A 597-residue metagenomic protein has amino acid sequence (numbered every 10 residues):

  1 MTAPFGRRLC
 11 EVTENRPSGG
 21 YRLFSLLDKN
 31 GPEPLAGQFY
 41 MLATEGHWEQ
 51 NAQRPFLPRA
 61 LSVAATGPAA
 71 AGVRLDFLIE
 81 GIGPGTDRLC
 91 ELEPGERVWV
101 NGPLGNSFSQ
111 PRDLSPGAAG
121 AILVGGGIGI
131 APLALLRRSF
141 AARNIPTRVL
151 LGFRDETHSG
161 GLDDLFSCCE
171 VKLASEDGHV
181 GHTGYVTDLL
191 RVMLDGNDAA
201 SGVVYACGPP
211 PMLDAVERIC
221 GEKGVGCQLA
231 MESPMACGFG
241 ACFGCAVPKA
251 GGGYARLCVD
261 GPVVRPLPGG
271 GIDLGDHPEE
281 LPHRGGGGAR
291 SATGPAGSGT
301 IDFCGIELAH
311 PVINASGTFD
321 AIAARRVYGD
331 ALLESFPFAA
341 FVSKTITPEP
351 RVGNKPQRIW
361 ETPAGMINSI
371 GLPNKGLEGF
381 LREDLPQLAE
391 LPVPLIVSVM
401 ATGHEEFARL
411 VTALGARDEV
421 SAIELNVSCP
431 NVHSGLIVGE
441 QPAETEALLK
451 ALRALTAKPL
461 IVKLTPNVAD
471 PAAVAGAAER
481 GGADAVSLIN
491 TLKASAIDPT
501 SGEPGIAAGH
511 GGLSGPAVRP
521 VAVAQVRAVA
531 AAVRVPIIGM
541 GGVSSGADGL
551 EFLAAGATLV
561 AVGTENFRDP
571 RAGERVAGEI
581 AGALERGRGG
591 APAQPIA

Functional and structural regions predicted by a protein language model:
T2-E96, R154: Ferredoxin-reductase
P84-P234: FNR/FR-type flavoprotein reductase catalytic core
P132, P210-P211, E232-V263: Local cysteine-cluster metal-coordination motifs and their immediate loop/turn environment, predominantly Fe-S cluster
A174-H179, T183, M366, V427-A443 (+2 more regions): Glycine/Thr-rich beta-alpha phosphate-binding loop at enzyme active sites
P209, S343-P348, V427-C429, S487-A494 (+2 more regions): Glycine-rich phosphate-binding active-site loops on the catalytic face of alpha/beta enzymes
C242, A324-V327, A408-A413, V468-G481 (+2 more regions): Catalytic cores of alpha/beta
V263-P266, G270, N354-P363, D498-H510 (+2 more regions): C-terminal helical cap(s) of enzyme catalytic domains, especially alpha/beta-barrels
A292-P394, A401-T402, V576: N-terminal capping/small domains of soluble enzymes
